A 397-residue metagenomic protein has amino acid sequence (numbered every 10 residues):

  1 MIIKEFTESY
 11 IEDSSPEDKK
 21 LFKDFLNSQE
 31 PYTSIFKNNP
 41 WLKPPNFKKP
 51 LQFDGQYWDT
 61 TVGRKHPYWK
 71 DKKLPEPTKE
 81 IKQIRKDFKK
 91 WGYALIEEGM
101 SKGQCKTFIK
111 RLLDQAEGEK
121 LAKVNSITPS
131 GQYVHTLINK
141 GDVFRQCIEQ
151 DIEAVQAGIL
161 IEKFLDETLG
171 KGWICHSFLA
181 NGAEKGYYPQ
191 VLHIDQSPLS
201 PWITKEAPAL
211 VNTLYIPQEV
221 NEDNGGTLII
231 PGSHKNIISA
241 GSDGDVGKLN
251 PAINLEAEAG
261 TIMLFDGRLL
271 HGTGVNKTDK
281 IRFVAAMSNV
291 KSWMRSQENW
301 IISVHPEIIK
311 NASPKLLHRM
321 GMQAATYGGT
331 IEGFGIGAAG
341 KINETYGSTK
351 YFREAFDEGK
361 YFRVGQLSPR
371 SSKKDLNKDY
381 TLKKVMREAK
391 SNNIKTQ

Functional and structural regions predicted by a protein language model:
I2-D71, F334-Q397: Intrinsically disordered terminal extensions flanking catalytic oxygenase cores
F6-S14, D18-K90, E97-L192, S197-W202: Non-heme Fe(II)-dependent double-stranded beta-helix
L95-I96, T213-Y215, M263-F265: Short hydrophobic-aromatic micro-motifs
I174, A207-A209, D279-I281: A short, structural micro-pattern
S177-A180, T213-Y215, A285-N289: A structural signal for short, well-ordered beta-strand segments
Y187-E256, M294-V304: Catalytic core of non-heme Fe(II) oxygenases with the double-stranded beta-helix
Q190-S197, L270-T273, M287: Histidine-centered catalytic micro-motifs
N236-L264, R268, G274-Q397: Conserved double-stranded beta-helix
